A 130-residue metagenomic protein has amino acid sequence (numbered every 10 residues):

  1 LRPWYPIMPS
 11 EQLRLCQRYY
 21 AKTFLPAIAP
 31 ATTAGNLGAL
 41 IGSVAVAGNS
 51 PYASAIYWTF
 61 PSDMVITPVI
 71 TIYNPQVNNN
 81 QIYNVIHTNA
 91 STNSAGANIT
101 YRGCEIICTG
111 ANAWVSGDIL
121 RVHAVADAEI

Functional and structural regions predicted by a protein language model:
L1-A29, D127-I130: Extracellular polysaccharide-targeting segments
K22-I130: Phosphate/adenylate-binding glycine loop and adjacent helical scaffold
